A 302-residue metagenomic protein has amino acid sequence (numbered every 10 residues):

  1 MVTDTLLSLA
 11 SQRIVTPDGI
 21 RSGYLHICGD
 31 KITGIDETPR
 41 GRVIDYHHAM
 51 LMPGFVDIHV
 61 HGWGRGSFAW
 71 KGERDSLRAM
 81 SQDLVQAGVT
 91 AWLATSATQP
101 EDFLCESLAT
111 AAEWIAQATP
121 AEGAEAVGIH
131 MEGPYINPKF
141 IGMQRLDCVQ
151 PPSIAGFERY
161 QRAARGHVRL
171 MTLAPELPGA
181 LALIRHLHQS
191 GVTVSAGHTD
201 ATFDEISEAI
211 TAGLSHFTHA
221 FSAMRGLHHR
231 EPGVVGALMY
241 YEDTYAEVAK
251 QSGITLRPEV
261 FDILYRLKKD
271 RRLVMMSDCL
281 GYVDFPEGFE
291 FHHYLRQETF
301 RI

Functional and structural regions predicted by a protein language model:
M1-P53: Histidine-rich, glycine-flanked metal-binding segment
Q12, L25, D30, H48 (+6 more regions): Divalent metal-coordination and catalytic microenvironments
Y46-E106: Metal-associated gating/positioning segment near the N- to mid-region
G54-V56, S195, M275-M276: Residue-level marker for buried hydrophobic side chains located in beta-strands that build the well-ordered beta-sheet
H59-G62, A91-T95, P138, L170-T172 (+2 more regions): Short beta-strands and strand-loop turn motifs
V60, A97, P175-E176, T199 (+2 more regions): Active-site metal-binding loops of divalent metal-dependent hydrolases
F103-P232: Histidine/acidic-residue-rich, glycine-tolerant segments that coordinate divalent metal ions
E205-I302: Active-site-adjacent C-terminal substructures of enzyme catalytic domains
